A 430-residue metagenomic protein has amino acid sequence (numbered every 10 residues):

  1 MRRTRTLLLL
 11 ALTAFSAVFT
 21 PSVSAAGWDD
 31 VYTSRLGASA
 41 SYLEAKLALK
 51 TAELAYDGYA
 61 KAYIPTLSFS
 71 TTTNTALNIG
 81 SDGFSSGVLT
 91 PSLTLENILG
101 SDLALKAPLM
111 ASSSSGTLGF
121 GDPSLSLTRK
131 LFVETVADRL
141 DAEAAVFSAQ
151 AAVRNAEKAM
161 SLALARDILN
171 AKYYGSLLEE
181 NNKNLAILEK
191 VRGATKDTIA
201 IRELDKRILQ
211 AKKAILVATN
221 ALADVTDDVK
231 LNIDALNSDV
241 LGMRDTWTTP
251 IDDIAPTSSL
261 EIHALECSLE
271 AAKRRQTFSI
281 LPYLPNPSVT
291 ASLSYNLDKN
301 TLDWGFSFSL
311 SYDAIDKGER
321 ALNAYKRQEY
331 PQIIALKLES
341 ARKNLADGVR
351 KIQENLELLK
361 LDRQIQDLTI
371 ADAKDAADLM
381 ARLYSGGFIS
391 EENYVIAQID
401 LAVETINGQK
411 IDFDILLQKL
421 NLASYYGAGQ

Functional and structural regions predicted by a protein language model:
M1-L9, A26, D30, T135 (+9 more regions): Periplasmic alpha-helical coiled-coil/stalk elements that build and connect Gram-negative outer-membrane
L9-V18: Bacterial N-terminal signal peptides
V23-T90, E143, D197-I201, D205 (+6 more regions): Bacterial Sec-pathway N-terminal export signals of envelope proteins
L36-S41, E53-T66, P91-G119, S124-D141 (+7 more regions): A glycine-/polar-enriched beta->alpha junction
T73-L77, L109-S113, L131, L293-K299 (+2 more regions): Transmembrane beta-strands of outer-membrane beta-barrel pores
G83-L89, T117-P123, N300-F306: Residues that define the transmembrane beta-barrel architecture of outer-membrane proteins
N323-E329, I333-L368: C-terminal structural cap/anchor segments
